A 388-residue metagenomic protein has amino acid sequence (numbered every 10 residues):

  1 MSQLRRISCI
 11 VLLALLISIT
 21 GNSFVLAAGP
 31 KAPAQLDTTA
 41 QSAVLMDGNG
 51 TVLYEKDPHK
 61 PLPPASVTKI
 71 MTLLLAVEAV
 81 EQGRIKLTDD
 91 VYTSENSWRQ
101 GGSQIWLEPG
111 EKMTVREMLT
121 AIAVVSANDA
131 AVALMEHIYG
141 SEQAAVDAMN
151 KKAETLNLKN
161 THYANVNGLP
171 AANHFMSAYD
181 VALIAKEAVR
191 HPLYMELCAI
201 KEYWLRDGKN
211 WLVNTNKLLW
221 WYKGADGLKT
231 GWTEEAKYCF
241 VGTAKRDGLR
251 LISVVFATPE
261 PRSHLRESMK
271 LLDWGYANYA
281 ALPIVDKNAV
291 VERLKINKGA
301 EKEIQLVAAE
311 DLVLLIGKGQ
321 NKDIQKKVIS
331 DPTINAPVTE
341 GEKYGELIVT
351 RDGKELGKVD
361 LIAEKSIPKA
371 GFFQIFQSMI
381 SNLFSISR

Functional and structural regions predicted by a protein language model:
M1-V11: Bacterial N-terminal signal peptides that target proteins for export
Q3, G21-S23: Protein maturation boundaries and topogenic segments
R6-I7, I70, R246: Hydrophobic alpha-helical segments, especially transmembrane helices and their immediate juxtamembrane helical caps
I10-T20: Bacterial N-terminal signal peptides
I17-S18, E81, Y279: Hydrophobic alpha-helical membrane context
V25-P192: Active-site-adjacent loops and short helices of periplasmic peptidoglycan-processing enzymes
L158-K159, P170-R388: Domain-terminus/edge residues, biased toward the C-terminal soluble/receptor-binding domains of extracytoplasmic
